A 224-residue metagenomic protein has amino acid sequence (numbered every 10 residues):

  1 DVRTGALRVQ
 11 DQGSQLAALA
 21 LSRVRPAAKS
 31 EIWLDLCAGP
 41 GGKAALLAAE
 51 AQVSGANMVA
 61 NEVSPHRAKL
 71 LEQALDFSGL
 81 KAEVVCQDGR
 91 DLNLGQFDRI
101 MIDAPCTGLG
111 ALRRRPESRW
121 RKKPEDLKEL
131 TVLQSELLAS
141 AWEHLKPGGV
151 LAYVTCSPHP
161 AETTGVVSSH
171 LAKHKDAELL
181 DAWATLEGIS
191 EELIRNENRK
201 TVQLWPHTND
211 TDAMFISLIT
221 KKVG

Functional and structural regions predicted by a protein language model:
D1-G224: S-adenosylmethionine
